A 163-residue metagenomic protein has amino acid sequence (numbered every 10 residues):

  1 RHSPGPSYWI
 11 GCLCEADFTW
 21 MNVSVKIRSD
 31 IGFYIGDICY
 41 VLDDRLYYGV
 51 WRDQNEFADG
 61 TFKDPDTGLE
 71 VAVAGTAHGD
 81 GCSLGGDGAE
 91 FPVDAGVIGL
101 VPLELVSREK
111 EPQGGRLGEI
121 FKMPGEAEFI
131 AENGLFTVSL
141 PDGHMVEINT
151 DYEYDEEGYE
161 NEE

Functional and structural regions predicted by a protein language model:
R1-E163: Intrinsically disordered, low-complexity acidic regions enriched in Pro/Ser/Thr
